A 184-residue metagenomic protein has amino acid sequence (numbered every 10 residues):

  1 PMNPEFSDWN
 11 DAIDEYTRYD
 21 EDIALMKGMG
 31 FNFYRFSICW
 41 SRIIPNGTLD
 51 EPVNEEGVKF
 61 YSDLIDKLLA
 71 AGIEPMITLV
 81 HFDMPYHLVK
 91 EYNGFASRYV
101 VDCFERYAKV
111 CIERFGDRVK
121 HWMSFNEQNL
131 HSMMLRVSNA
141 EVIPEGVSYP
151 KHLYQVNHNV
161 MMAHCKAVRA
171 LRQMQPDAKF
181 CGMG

Functional and structural regions predicted by a protein language model:
P1-N3, G47-L49, V58-G184: Active-site region of glycoside hydrolase catalytic domains
P1-N54, V58, L64-K67: N-terminal structural segment of carbohydrate-active enzymes
